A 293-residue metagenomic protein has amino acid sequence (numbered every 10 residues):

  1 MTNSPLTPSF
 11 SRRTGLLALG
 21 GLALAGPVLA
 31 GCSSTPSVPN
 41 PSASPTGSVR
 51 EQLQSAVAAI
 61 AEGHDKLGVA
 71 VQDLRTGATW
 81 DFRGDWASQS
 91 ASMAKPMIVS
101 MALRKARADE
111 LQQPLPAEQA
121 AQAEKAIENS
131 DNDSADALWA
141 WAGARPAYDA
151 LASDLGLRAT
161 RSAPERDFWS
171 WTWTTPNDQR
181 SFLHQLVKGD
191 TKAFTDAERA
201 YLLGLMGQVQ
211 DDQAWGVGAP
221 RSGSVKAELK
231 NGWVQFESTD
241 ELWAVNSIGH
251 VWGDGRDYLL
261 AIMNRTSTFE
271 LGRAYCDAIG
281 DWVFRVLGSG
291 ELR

Functional and structural regions predicted by a protein language model:
T2-A23: N-terminal secretory signal peptides and thylakoid transit peptides that target proteins across membranes
P27-S48: C-terminal region of N-terminal signal peptides and the immediate post-cleavage residues of exported proteins
P45-L67, Q72-T76, A140-R293: Penicillin-recognizing serine hydrolase domain
G77, A87-L111, A126, L260: Active-site SXXK
D81-S88, F168: A short glycine/serine-rich beta->alpha loop
M93-P96, E128, W173-R180: Short alpha-helical patches at coil-to-helix transitions and adjacent helical residues in well-structured domains
V99-S100, D136, R180: Short, hydrophobic alpha-helix immediately C-terminal to the catalytic nucleophile
R107-R158, T175: Conserved catalytic neighborhood of penicillin-recognizing serine enzymes
